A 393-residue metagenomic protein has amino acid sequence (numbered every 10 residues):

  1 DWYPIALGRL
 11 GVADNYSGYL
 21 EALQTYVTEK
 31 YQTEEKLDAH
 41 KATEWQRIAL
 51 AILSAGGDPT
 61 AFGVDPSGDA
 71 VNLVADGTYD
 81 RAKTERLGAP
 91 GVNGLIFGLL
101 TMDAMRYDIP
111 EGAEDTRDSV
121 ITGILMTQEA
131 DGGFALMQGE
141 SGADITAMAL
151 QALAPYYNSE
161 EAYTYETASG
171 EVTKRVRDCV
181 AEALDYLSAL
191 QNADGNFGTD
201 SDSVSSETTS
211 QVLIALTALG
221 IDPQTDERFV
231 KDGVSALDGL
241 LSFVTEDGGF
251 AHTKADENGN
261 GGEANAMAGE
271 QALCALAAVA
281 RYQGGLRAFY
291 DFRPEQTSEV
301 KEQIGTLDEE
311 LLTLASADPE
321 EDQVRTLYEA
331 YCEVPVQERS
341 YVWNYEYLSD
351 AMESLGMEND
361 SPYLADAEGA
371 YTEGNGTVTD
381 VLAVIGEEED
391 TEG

Functional and structural regions predicted by a protein language model:
D1-D14, L37-A61, T84-R117, E129-E182 (+3 more regions): An alpha-helical repeat/solenoid feature that recognizes helix-turn-helix modules
N15-A22, H40-E44, T60-A75, D115 (+6 more regions): ...the same signal can extend to comparable exposed beta-sheet modules with similar sequence chemistry even outside
T25-D38: Solenoid-like repeat scaffolds
A70-P90: Asp-box/WD-like beta-propeller blade repeats and closely related beta-sheet repeat scaffolds
A75-D76, I96, D118-I124: Short, conserved phosphate-binding/catalytic loop or strand-edge motifs used in phosphoryl-/nucleotidyl-transfer
Q296-G393: Beta-rich interaction/scaffold domains
